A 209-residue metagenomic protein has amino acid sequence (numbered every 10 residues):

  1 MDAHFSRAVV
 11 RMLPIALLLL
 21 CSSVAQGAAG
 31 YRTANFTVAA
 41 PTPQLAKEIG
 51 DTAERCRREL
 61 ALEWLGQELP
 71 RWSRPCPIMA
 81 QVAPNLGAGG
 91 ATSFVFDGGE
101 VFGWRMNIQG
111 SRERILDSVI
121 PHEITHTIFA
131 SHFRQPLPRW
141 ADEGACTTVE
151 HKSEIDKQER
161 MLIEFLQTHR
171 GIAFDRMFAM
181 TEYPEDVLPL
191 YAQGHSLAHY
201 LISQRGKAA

Functional and structural regions predicted by a protein language model:
M1-V9: N-terminal secretory signal peptides that target proteins for export/translocation
R11-S22: Bacterial N-terminal signal peptides
G27-P138, I155, G171, M180 (+2 more regions): Juxtacatalytic substrate-recognition/specificity segment
G50, A61, T147, A198-I202: Non-transmembrane alpha-helical segments in soluble domains of secreted/periplasmic/extracellular proteins
L60, A141-K152: An active-site-proximal "capping" alpha-helix that borders the catalytic cofactor pocket
E123, E143-T147, S196: Residues on a specific face of well-ordered alpha-helices
V149-A173, L201, G206-A209: Short helix/loop segments within enzyme catalytic domains that coordinate or immediately flank catalytic cofactors
G171-A209: Active-site-proximal alpha-helical
